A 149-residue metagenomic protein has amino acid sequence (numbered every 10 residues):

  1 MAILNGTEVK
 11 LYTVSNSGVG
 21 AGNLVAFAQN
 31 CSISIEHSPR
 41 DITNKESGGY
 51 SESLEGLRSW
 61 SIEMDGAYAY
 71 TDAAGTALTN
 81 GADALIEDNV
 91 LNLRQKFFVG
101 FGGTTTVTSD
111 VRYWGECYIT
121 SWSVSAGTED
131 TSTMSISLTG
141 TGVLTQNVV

Functional and structural regions predicted by a protein language model:
A2-Y70, R112-S135: Solvent-exposed edge beta-strands and adjacent loop segments that serve as assembly or binding interfaces
V9, G56-R58, L91-L93, G142 (+1 more regions): Hydrophobic transmembrane signal anchors and adjacent membrane-proximal interface regions, especially in viral
A21-A26, G75, V148-V149: A short, polar/proline- and glycine-enriched secondary-structure boundary/capping micro-motif
C31, P39, F97-F98, V148: Compositionally biased, intrinsically disordered low-complexity segments enriched in polar/proline residues
E63-D65, F98-G100, S137-T139: Residues within well-ordered beta-strands of beta-sheet-rich folds
A69-A74, L144-N147: Short, cysteine-centered beta-strand-loop-beta hairpins and adjacent loop/turn segments enriched in charged/polar
A74-E116, T120: Short, acidic/charged, Gly/Pro-enriched secondary-structure junctions
S132-Q146: Short solvent-exposed strand/turn elements
